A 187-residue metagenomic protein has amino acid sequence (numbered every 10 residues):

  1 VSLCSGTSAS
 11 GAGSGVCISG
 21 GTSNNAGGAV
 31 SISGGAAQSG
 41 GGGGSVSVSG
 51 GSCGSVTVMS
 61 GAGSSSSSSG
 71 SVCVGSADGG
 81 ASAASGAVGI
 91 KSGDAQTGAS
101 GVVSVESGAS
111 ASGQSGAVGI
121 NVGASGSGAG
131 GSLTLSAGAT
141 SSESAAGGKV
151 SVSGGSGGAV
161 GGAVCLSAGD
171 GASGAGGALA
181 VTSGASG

Functional and structural regions predicted by a protein language model:
V1-G187: Surface-exposed, glycine- and small/polar-enriched segments that build interaction surfaces at terminal
